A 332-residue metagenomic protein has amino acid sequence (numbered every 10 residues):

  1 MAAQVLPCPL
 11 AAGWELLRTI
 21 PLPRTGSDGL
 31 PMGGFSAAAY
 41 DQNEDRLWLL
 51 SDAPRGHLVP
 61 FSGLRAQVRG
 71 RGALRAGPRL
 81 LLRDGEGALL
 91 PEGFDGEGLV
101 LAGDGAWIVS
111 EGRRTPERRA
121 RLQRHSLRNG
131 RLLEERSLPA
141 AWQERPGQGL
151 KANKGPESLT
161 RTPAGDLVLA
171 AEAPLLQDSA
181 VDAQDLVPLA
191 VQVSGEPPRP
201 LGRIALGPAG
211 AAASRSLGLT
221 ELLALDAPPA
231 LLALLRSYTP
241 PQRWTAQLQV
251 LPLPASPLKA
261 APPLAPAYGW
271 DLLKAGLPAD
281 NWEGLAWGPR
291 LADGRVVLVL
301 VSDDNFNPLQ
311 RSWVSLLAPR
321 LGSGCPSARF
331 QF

Functional and structural regions predicted by a protein language model:
M1-F332: Sequence/structural signature of beta-propeller domains
